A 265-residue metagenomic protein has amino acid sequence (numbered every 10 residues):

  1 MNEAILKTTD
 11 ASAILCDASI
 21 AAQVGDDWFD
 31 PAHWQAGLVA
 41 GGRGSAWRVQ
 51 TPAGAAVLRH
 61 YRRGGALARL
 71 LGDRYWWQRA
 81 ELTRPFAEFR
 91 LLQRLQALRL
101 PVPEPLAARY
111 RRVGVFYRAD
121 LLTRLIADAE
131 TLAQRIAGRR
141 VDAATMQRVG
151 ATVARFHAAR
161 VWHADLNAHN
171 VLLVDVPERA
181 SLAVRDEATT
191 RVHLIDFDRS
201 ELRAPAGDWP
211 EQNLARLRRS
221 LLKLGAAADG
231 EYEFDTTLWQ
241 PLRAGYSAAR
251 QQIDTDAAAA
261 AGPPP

Functional and structural regions predicted by a protein language model:
M1-A36: Juxta-kinase regulatory segment immediately upstream of eukaryotic protein kinase catalytic domains
Q23-E130, A154, A158: Conserved ATP-binding subdomain of kinase catalytic cores across diverse folds
A87, R148, R216: Charged catalytic carboxylate motif
L91-P101, L132-H169: Conserved kinase catalytic-core helix
V113-V115, A183-V184, A206: Short glycine-biased active-site loop of nucleotidyltransferases that positions the nucleotide triphosphate and helps
Y117-R124, W162, H169, T190-H193: Conserved active-site beta-strand-loop modules that form the wall/rim of enzyme catalytic pockets and either contain
N170-I195: Conserved protein kinase catalytic/activation segment
D186-P265: C-lobe/activation-segment region of protein kinase-like
